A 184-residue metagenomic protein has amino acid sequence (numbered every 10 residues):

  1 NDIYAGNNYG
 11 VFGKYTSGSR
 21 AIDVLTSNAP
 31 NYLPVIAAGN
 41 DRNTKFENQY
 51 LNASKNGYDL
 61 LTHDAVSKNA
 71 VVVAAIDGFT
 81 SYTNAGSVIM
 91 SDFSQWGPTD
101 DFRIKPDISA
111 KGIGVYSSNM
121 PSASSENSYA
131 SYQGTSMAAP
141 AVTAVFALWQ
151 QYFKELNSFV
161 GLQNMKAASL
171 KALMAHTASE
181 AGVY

Functional and structural regions predicted by a protein language model:
N1-S67, T80, D100-R103, S117 (+1 more regions): Substrate-binding/access-modulating region of protease and related hydrolase catalytic domains
G13-R20, V88, M165-S169: A general alpha-helical scaffold signature found inside nucleotide-binding enzyme cores
S27-N31, S94-D101, W149-Q163: Flexible, small-residue-rich helix->loop connector segments that border functional cores
D41-R42, D77-T80, I113, S179-G182: Acidic glycine-/aspartate-rich tracts in secreted/extracellular proteins
D64, K68, G86-S117: Internal glycine-rich alpha/beta core junctions
V73: Alpha-helical segment proximal to the catalytic Tyr-Lys
A110-Y184: Hydrolase catalytic cores
